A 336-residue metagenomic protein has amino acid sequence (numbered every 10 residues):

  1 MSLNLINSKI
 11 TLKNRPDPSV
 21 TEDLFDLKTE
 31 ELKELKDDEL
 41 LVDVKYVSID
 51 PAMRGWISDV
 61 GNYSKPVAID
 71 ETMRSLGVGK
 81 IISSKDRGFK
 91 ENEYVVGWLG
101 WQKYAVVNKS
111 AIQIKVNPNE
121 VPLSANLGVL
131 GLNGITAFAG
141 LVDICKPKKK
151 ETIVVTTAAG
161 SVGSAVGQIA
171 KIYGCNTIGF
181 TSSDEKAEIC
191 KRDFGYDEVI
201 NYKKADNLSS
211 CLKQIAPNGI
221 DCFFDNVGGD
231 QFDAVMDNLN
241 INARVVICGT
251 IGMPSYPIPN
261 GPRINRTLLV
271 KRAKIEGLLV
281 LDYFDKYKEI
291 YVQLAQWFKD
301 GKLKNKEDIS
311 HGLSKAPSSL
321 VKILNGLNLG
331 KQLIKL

Functional and structural regions predicted by a protein language model:
S2-L5, L281-L336: C-terminal hydrophobic helical "lid"/dimerization subdomain of Rossmann-like NAD(P)H-dependent oxidoreductases
L32-I49, I57-W101: Glycine-rich beta-strand-centered segment in the early N-terminal region that forms part of a ligand/cofactor-binding
M73-K80, E91-T157: NAD(P)H dinucleotide-binding glycine-rich loop of Rossmann-like/cofactor-binding domains, especially the beta1-alpha1
N133-T136, S161-V162, D230-Q231: Hydrophobic/small residue at the entry helix of a nucleotide-binding pocket
T157-A158, V227: NAD(P)H cofactor-binding loop motif with strongest signal on the N-terminal glycine-rich segment
A159, G163, G167: N-terminal Rossmann NAD(P)H-binding glycine-rich loop of SDR-like oxidoreductase domains
K171-A234, P257, L281: Adenosine-nucleotide cofactor-binding segment
D230-L303, L336: Glycine-rich phosphate-binding loop and adjacent beta-alpha segment of Rossmann(oid) nucleotide-cofactor-binding
